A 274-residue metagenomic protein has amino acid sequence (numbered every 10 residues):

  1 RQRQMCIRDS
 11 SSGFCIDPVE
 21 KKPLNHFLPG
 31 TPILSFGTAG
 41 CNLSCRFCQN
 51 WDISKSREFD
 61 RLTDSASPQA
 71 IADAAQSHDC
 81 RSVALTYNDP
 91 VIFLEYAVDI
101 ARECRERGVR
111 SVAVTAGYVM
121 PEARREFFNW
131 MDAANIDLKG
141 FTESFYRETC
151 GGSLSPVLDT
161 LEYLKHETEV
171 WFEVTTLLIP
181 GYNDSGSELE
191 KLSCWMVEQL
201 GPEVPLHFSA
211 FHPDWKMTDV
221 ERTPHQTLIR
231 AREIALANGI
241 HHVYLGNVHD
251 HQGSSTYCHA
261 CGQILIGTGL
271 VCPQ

Functional and structural regions predicted by a protein language model:
R1, C45, C258-C261, Q274: Short cysteine-rich clusters marking metal-coordination/redox-active sites
Q2-I7: Short, small-residue-biased leader/transition segments that mark boundaries at the very start of proteins
D17-R46: N-terminal pre-triad scaffold of radical SAM enzymes
T38, N42, S255, Q274: Residues immediately within or flanking Cys/His clusters that coordinate Zn2+ in small zinc-binding modules
C48-I53, D89: Detector for the c-type heme attachment site
S54-K55, G267-T268: Short, non-ligating residues that shape and space the ligands of small metal-coordination modules and catalytic
S65-Q226: Conserved AdoMet/S-adenosylmethionine-binding subsite of the radical SAM
